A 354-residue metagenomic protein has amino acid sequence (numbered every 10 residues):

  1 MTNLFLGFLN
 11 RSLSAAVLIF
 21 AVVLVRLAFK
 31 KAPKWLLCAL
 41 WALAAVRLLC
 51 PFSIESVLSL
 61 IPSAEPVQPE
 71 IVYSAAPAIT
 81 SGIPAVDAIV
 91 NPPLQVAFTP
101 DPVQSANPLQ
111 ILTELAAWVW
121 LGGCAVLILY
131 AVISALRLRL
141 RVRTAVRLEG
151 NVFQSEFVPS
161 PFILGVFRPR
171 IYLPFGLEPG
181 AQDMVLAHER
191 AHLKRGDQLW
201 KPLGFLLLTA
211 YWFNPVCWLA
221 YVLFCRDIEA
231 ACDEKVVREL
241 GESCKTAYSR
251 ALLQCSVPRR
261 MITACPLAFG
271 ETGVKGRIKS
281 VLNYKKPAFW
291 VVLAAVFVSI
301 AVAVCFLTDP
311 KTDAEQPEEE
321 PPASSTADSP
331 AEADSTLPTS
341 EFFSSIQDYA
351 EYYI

Functional and structural regions predicted by a protein language model:
M1-L129, I133, V166, V274 (+2 more regions): Hydrophobic membrane-embedded segments
P33-L37, Y284-F297: Membrane-interfacial entry segments at the cytosolic side of transmembrane helices
W35, L129-L148, W218-F224: Transmembrane-cytosolic junction motif
L43-L48, T144-P161, A230, E234-K235: Membrane-cytosol interface motif
L48, G165-V166, L203-L219, R260: Hydrophobic, aromatic-rich membrane-embedded alpha-helical segments
F157-P179: Active-site scaffold of zinc-dependent metalloenzymes
M184-D197, G204, C232-D233: Active-site recognition of the HExxH zinc-binding catalytic motif
K194-R195, L219-G276: Short helix/loop segments within enzyme catalytic domains that coordinate or immediately flank catalytic cofactors
